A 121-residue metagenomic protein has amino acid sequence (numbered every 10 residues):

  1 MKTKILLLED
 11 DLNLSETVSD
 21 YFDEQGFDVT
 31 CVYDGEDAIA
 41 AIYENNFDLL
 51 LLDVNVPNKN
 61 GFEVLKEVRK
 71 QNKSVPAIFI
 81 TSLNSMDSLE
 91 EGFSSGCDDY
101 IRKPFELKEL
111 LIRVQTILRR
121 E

Functional and structural regions predicted by a protein language model:
E9: Conserved acidic carboxylate
L12-T30: Two-component/phosphorelay signaling modules centered on CheY-like receiver
C31-L49: Acidic, metal-coordinating helix/loop segments flanking the phosphotransfer/catalytic sites of two-component signaling
D34, N60-E63: Acidic catalytic/metal-coordinating carboxylates
A40, F62-K73: Short amphipathic alpha-helix used as the core "switch/output" element in two-component signaling
D53, T81: Active-site residues of response regulator receiver
P57, S85, K103: The feature encodes the CheY-like receiver
